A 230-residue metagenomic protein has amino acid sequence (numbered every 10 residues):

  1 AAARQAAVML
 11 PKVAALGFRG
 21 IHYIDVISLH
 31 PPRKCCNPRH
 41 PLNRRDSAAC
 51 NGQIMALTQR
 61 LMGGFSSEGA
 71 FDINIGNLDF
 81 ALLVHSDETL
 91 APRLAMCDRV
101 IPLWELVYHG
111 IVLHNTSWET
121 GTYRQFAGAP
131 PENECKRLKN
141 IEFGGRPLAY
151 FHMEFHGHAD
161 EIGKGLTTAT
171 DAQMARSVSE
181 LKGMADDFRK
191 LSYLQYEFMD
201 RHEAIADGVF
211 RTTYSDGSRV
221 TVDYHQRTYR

Functional and structural regions predicted by a protein language model:
A2-R230: Active-site-proximal substrate-binding groove within the catalytic cores of carbohydrate-active enzymes
